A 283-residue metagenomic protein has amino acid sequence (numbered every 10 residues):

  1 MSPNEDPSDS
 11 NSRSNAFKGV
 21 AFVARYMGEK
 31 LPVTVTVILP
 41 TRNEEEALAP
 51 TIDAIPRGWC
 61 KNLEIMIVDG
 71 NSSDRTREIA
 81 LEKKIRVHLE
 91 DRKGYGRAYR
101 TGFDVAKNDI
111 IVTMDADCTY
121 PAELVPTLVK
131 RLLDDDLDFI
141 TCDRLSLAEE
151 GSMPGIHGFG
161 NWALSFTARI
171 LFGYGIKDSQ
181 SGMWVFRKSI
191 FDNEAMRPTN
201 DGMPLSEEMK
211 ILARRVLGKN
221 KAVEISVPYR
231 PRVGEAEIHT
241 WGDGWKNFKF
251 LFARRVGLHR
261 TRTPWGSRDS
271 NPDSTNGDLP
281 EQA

Functional and structural regions predicted by a protein language model:
M1-P32, G173-Y174, R197-A283: Hydrophobic helical membrane-anchoring modules
K18-Y26, N43-R57: Short, well-formed alpha-helical segments that are part of the catalytic scaffolds of diverse glycosyltransferases
T34-T36, E64, E208: Cell-envelope/extracellular polymer assembly enzymes that use nucleotide-activated donors
E44-A47, S72, Y95, P121: Donor nucleotide-sugar binding loop of glycosyltransferases
D69-R77: A conserved acidic beta->alpha catalytic loop
D91-V105, A122-M203, P231-G242, F248: Acceptor/aglycone-binding surface of glycosyltransferases and processive sugar-polymer synthases
I111: Short aromatic/hydrophobic "clamp" motif used to bind/position activated sugar donors
D115-Y120: The conserved acidic donor/metal-binding loop of glycosyltransferases
